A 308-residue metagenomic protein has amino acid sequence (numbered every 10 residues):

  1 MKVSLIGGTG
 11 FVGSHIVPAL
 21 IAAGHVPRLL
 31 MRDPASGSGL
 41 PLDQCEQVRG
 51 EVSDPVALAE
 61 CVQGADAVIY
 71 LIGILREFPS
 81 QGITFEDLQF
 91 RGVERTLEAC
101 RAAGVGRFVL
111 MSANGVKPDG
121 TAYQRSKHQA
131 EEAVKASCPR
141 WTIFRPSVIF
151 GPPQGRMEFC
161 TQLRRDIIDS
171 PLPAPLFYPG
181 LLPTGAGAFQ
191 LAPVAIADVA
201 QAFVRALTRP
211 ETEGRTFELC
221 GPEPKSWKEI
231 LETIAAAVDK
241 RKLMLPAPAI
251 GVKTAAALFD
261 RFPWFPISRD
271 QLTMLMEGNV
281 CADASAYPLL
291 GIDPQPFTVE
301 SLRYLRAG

Functional and structural regions predicted by a protein language model:
V3-H25: N-terminal Rossmann NAD(P)H-binding glycine-rich loop of SDR-like oxidoreductase domains
H15-A19, A99, A133, T233: Rossmann-fold NAD(P)-dependent oxidoreductase module
A23, P118-E232, A236: Oxidoreductase cofactor-interface core, primarily capturing Rossmann-like NAD(P)-dependent enzymes
H25-R32: Conserved glycine-rich Rossmann-like NAD(P)H-binding loop of the short-chain dehydrogenase/reductase
V26, I74, G82-I149, P153: Conserved Rossmann-fold NAD(P)-dependent oxidoreductase catalytic core, especially the SDR/UDP-sugar
A35-R95, A99-A102, N114-D119, L207: NAD(P)H-binding glycine-rich loop region in Rossmannoid oxidoreductase-like domains and their noncatalytic homologs
T161-A192, R241-N279: Alpha-helical membrane-targeting segments
A200-I267, C281-G308: Mid/C-terminal beta-alpha module of Rossmann-like enzyme folds, strongest in SDR-family dehydrogenases/epimerases
